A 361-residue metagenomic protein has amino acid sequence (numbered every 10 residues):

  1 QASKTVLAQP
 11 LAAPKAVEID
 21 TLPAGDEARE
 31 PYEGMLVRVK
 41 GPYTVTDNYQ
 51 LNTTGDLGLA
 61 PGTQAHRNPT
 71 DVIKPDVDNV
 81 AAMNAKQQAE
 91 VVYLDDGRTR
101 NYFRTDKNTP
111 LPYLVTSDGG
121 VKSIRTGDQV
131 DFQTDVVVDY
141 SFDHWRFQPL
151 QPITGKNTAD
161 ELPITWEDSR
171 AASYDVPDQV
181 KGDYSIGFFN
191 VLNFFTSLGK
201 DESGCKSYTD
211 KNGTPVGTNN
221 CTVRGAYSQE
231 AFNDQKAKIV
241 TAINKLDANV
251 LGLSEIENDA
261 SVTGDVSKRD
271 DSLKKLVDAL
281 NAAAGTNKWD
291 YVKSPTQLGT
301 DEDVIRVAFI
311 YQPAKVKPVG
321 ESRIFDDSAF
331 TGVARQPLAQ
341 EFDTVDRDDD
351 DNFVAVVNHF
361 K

Functional and structural regions predicted by a protein language model:
Q1-G217, K236, F325-F330, A334-Q336: Extended non-catalytic accessory segments flanking core domains
A24, D56-Q64, N101-R104, P149-K361: Divalent cation-coordinating acidic motifs and surrounding scaffolds that mediate Ca2+/Mg2+/Mn2+/Zn2+-dependent binding
